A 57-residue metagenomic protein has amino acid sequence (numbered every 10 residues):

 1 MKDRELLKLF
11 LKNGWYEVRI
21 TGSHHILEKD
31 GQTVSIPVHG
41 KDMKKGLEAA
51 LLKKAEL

Functional and structural regions predicted by a protein language model:
M1-R19, L27-L57: Basic nucleic-acid-binding interfaces
G22: Cytochrome P450 catalytic-core helices
